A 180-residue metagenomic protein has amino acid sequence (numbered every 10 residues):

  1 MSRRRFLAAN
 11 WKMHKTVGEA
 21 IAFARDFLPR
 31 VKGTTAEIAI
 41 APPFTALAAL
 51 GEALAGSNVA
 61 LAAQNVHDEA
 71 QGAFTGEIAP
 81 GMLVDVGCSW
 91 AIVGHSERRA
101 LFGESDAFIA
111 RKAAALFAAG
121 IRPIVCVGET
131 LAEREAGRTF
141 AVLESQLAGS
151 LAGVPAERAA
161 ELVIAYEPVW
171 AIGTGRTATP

Functional and structural regions predicted by a protein language model:
M1-P180: Active-site loop-to-helix "anion-binding N-cap" substructures in soluble metabolic enzymes
